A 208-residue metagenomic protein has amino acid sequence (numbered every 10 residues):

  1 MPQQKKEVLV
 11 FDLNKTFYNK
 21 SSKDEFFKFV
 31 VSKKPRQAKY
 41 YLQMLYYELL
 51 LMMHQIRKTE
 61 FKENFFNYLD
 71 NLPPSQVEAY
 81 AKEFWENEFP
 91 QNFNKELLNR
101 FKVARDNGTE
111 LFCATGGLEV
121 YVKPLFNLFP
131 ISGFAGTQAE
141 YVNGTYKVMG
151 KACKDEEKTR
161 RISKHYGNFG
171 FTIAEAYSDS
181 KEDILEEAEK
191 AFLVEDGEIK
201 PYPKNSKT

Functional and structural regions predicted by a protein language model:
M1-M53: Active-site neighborhood of HAD-like aspartate-dependent phosphohydrolases
P2, K6, A79, E86-T208: C-terminal cap/substrate-recognition subdomain and adjoining C-terminal extension of metal-dependent phosphatase-like
F29-S32, E83, K190: Residues within well-ordered alpha-helical secondary structure of globular protein domains
P35-R36, Y47, I56, P74-Q76 (+2 more regions): Conserved alpha/beta cores of soluble small-molecule-handling proteins
E48-M53, T59-P74, F129, F134: Short, compositionally biased "basic patch" segments
E60-E96: Metal-dependent phosphoesterase signature
